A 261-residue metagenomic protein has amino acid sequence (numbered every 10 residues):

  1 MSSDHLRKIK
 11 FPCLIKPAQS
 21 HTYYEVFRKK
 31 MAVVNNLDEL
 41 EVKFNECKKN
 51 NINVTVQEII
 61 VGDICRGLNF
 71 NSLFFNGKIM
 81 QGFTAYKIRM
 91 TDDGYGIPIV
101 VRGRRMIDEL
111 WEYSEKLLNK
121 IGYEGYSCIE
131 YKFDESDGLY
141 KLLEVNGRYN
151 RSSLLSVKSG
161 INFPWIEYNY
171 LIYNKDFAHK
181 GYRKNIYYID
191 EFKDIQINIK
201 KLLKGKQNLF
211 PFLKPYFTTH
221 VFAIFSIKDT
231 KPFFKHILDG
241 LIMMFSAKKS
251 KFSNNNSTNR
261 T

Functional and structural regions predicted by a protein language model:
M1-T55, N76-K78: Active-site nucleotide/adenylate-binding loops and adjacent lid/helix of ATP-dependent enzymes
N35-D93, R105-E115, K132-F133, L139-K141: Phosphate-binding site of ATP-dependent enzymes
I88-D92, I97-I99, N146-I161: Glycine-rich phosphate/pyrophosphate-binding beta-alpha loops
R104, D108, V157-N162: Short, conserved loop/turn and helix-capping segments at secondary-structure boundaries that abut family-defining
N119-L154: Conserved metal-phosphate-binding beta-hairpin within the catalytic cores of diverse ATP-dependent phosphoryl-transfer
Y149-N150, W165-I172: Internal helical hairpin/lid segments
N169-T261: Peripheral (often C-terminal) accessory segments that flank ATP-dependent C-N-forming ligase machineries
